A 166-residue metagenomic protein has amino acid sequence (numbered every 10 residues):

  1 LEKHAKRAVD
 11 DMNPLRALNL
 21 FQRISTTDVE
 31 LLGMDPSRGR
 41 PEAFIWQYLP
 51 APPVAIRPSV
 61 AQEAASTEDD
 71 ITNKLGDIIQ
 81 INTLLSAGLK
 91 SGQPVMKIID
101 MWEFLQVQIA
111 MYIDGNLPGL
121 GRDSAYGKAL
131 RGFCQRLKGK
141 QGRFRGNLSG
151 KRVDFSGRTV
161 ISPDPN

Functional and structural regions predicted by a protein language model:
L1-N166: Conserved core architecture of multi-subunit DNA-directed RNA polymerases
